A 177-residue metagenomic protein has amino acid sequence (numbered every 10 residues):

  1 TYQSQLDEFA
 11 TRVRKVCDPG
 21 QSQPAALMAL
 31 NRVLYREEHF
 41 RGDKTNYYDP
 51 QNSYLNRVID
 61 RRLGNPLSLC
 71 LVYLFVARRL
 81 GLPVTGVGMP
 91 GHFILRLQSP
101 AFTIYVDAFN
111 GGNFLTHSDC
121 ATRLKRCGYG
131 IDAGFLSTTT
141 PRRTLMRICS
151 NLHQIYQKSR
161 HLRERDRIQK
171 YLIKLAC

Functional and structural regions predicted by a protein language model:
T1-C177: A structural boundary/capping signal
